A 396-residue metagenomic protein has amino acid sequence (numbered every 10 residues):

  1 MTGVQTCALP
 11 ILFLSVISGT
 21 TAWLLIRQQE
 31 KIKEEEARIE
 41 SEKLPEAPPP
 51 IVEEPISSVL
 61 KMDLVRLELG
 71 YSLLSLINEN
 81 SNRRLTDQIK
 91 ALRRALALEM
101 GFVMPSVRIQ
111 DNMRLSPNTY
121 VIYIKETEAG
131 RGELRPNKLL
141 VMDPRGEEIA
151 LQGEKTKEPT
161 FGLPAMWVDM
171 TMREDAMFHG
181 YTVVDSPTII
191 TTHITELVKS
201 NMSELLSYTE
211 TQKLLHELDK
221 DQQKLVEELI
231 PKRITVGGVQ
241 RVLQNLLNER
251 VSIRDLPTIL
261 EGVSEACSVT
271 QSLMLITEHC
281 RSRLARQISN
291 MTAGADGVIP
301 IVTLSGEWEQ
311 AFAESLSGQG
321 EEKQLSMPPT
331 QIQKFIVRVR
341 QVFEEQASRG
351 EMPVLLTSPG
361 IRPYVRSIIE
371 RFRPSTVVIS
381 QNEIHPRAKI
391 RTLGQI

Functional and structural regions predicted by a protein language model:
T2-L9: Short, small-residue-biased leader/transition segments that mark boundaries at the very start of proteins
V16-I26: Alpha-helical transmembrane segments and their membrane-interface exit regions
R27-I396: Membrane-embedded alpha-helical signal segments
